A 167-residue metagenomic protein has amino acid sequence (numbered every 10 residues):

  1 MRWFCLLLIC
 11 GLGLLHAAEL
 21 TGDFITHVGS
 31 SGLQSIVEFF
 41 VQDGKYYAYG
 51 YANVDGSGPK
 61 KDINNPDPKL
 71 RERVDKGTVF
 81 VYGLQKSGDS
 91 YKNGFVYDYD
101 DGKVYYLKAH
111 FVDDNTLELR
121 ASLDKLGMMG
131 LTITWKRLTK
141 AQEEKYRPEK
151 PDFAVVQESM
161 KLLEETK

Functional and structural regions predicted by a protein language model:
W3-L14: Sec-dependent N-terminal signal peptides
L15-D23: N-terminal helix-cap/turn-to-beta initiation motif at the start of protein domains
L20, S35, G44, F80 (+2 more regions): Residues that flank catalytic or metal-binding motifs in active/ligand-binding sites
T26, G32-Y106: Central antiparallel beta-sheet cores of small beta-barrel/beta-sandwich binding domains
G29, Q42-G44, Y51-V54, V112-D114 (+2 more regions): Solvent-exposed coil/turn segments that connect beta secondary-structure elements in extracytoplasmic/periplasmic
Y51-G56, Y97-D101, S122-L126, P151-E158: Short, solvent-exposed aromatic-acidic interface loops
Y82-R137: Surface-exposed, polar helix/loop patches in the mature regions of secreted/periplasmic/lumenal proteins that form
D124-L163: Edge beta-strand at a domain terminus
